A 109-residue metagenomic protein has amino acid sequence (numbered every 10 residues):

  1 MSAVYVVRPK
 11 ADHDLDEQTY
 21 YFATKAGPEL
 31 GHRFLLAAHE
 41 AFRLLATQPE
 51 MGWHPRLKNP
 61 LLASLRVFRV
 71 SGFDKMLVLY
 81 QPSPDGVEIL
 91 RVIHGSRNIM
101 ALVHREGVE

Functional and structural regions predicted by a protein language model:
M1-A37, E109: Arg/Lys-rich, positively charged N-terminal/basic patches that mediate binding to nucleic acids
A11, A38, L45, I89: Hydrophobic pocket/interface hotspot
Q18, Q48, L102-R105: Residue-level signal for well-ordered alpha-helical positions
Y20, G27, R43, T47-M51 (+2 more regions): Generic structural signal for secondary-structure transition and capping sites
G31, W53-L57, A101: Short, hydrophobic secondary-structure boundary micro-motifs
L36-E40, R66-F68: Hydrophobic alpha-helical segments of small multi-pass membrane proteins
T47-D85: Basic/aromatic recognition patch in beta-strand/loop cores that engages polyanionic ligands
V70-E109: Enriched for short, Lys/Arg-rich terminal
